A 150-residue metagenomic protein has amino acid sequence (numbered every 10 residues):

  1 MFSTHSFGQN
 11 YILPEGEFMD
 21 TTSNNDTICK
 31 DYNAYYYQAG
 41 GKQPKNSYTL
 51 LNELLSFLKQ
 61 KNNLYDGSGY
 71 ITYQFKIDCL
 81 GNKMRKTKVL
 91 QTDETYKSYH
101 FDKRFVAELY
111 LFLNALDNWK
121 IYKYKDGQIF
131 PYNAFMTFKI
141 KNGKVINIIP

Functional and structural regions predicted by a protein language model:
S3-H5: N-terminal signal peptide c-region/cleavage motif recognized by signal peptidases
F7-P150: Charge-biased low-complexity segments
